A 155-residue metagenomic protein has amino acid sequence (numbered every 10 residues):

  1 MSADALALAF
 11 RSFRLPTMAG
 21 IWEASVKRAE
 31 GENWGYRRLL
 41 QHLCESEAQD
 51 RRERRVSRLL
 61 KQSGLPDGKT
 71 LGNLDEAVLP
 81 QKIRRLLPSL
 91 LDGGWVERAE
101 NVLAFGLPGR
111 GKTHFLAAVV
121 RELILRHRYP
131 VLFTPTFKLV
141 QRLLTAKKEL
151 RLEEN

Functional and structural regions predicted by a protein language model:
A7, L15-D67: Interdomain "pre-motor" coupling segment immediately N-terminal to P-loop NTPase/helicase cores
W34, E100, V131, K148-R151 (+1 more regions): Conserved ATP-binding/catalytic motifs of P-loop helicase motor domains
K69-L91: N-terminal pre-Walker A segment at the start of P-loop NTPase domains
L87-W95, R142-N155: Conserved alpha-helical scaffold flanking the Walker A/P-loop in AAA+ ATPase domains
A99-F115: Walker A/P-loop nucleotide-binding motif
V120-F133: Post-Walker A helix-loop "phosphate-sensing" segment adjacent to the P-loop in P-loop NTPases
T134-L144: A short hydrophobic beta-strand->loop->alpha-helix junction that borders the nucleotide-binding pocket of P-loop NTPases
